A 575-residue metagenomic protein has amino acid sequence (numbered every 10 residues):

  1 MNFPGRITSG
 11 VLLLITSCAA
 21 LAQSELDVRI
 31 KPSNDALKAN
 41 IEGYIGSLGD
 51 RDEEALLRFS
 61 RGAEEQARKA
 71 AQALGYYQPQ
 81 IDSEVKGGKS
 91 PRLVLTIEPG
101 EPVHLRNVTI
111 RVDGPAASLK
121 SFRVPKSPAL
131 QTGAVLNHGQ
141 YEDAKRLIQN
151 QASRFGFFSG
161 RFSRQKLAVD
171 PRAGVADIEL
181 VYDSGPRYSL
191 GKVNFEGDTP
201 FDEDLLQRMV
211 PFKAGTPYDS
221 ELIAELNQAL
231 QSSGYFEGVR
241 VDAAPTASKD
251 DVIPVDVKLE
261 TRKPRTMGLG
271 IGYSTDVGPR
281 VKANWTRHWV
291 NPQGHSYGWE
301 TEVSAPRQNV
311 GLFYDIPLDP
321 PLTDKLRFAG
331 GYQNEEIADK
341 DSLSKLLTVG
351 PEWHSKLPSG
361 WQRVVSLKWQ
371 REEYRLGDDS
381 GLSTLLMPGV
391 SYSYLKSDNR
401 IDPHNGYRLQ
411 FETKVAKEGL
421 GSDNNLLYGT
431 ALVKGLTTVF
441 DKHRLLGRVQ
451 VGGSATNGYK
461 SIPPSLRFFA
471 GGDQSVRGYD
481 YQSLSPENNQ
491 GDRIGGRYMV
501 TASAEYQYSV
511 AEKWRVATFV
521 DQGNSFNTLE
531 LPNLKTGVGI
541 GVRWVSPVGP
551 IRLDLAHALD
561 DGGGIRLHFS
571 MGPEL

Functional and structural regions predicted by a protein language model:
M1-V11: Bacterial N-terminal signal peptides that target proteins for export
T16-A20: N-terminal signal peptide c-region/cleavage motif recognized by signal peptidases
Q23-D35, G46-T275, N284, G298-L318 (+2 more regions): Periplasmic polypeptide-binding modules associated with outer-membrane biogenesis and secretion
P32, G114, N334-E336, V415-G419 (+1 more regions): A generic structural motif
Y76, V303, E335-L343, A416-N425: Outer-membrane beta-barrel proteins
A117, D219-Q410, T437, Q474-G478 (+3 more regions): Gram-negative/organellar outer-membrane beta-barrel architecture
K213-P217, W289, L531-L534, G539: C-terminal soluble interaction/assembly domains
V255-E260, L269-K282, K356, M387-V545 (+2 more regions): Extended beta-strand-rich architecture
